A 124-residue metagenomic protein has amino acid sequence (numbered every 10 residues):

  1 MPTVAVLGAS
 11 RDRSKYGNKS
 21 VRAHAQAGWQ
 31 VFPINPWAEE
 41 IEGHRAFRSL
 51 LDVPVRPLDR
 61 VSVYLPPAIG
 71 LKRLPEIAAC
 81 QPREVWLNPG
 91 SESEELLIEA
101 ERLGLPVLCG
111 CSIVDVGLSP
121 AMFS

Functional and structural regions predicted by a protein language model:
V4-A5: Conserved beta-strand elements of the Class I
S14, V21-E42: NAD(P)-binding Rossmann-fold cofactor-contacting core
R45-R56: Short acidic low-complexity segments
R56-E92: Mid-chain, well-packed structural core segment of small domains
P89-G117, F123: Rossmann-fold NAD(P)-binding glycine/threonine-rich loop
